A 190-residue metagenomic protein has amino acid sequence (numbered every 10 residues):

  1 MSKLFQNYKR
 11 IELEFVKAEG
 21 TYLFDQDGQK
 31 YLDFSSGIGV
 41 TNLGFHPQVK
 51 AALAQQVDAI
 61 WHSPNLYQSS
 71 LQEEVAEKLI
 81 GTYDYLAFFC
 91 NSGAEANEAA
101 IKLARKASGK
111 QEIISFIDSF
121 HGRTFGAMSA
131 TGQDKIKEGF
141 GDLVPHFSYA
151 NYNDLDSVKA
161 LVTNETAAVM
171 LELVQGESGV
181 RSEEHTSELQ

Functional and structural regions predicted by a protein language model:
M1-E19, N42, A59: Active-site-adjacent loop/helix segments that line or gate small-molecule/cofactor pockets in enzymes
S2, K30-K110, I114: Glycine-rich loop-to-alpha-helix module at the N-terminal edge of alpha/beta enzyme cores
L13-D33: Active-site and channel-lining beta-strand-loop segments that bind or position nucleotide-derived/phosphorylated
L23, V169-L171: Short beta-strand motif preference
D27, S35, G93, I117 (+2 more regions): Anionic group-transfer/hydrolysis microenvironments
A76-A168, E177: PLP-dependent aspartate aminotransferase-fold enzymes
E172-E183: Conserved PLP phosphate-binding loop immediately N-terminal to the Schiff-base lysine helix in PLP-dependent enzymes
S182-Q190: Residue-level detector of conserved catalytic or cofactor/ligand-binding positions in enzyme active sites
